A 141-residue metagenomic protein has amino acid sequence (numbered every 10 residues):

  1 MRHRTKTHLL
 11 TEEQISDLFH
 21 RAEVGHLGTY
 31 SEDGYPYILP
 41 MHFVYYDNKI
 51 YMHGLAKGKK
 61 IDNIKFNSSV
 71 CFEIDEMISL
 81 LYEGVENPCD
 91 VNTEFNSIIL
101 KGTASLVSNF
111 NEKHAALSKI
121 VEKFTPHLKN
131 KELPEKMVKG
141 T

Functional and structural regions predicted by a protein language model:
M1-H20: Extreme N-terminal tail/first-helix region
M1-T5, S79-T141: Charged, gly/pro-rich active-site loop segments
H3-R4, R21-G28, K65: Short acidic/polar alpha-helix capping motifs at helix-coil junctions
H20, K65-V70, K119-P126: Short, intrinsically disordered, mixed-charge
A22-A56: Short beta-strand segments
E23, L39, Y46-N48, F66-V70 (+1 more regions): A generic structural signal for short beta-strands and their flanking turns/coil linkers
V44-L80: A short mixed-secondary-structure module that forms the rim of ligand-binding clefts
